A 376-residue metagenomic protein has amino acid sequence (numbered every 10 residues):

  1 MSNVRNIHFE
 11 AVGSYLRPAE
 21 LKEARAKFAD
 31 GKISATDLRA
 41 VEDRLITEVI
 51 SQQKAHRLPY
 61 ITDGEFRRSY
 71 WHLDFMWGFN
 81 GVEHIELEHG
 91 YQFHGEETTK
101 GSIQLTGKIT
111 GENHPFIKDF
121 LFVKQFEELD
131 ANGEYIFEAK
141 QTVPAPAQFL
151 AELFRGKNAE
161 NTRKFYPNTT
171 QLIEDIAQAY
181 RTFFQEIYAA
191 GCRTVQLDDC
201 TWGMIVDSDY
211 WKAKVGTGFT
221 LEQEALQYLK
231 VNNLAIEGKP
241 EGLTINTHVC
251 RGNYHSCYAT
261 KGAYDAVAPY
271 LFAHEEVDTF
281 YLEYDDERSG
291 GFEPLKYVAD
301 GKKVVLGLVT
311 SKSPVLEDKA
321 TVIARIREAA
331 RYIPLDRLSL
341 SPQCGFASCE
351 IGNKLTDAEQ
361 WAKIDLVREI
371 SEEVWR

Functional and structural regions predicted by a protein language model:
M1-R376: Domain-level signal for soluble alpha/beta catalytic cores
